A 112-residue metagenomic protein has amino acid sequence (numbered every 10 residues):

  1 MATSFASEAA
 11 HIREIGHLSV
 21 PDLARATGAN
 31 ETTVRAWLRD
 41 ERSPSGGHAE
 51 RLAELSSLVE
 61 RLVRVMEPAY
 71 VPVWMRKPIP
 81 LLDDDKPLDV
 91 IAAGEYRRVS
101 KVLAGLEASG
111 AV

Functional and structural regions predicted by a protein language model:
M1-V112: Non-transmembrane "mature" sequence context
